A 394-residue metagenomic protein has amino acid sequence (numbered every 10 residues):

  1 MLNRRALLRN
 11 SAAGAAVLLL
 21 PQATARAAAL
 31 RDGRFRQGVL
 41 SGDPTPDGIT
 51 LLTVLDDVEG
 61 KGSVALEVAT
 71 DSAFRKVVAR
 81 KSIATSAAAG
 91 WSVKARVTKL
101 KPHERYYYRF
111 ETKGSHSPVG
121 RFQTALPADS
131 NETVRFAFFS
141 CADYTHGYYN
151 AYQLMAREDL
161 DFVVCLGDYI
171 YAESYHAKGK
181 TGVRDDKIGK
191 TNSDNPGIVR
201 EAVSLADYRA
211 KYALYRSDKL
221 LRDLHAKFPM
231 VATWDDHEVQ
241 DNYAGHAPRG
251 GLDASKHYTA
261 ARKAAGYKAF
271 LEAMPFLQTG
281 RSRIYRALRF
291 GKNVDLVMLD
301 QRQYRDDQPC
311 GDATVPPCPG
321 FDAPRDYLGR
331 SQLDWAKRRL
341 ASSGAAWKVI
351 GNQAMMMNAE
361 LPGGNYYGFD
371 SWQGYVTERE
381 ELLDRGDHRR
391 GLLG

Functional and structural regions predicted by a protein language model:
M1-A15: N-terminal secretory signal peptides and thylakoid transit peptides that target proteins across membranes
L2, R26-V93, L100-G394: Long, structured stretches of catalytic cores involved in phosphate-ester chemistry, encompassing
G14-A16, R26, R96: Terminal low-complexity, poorly structured segments
L20-T24: C-terminal segment of classical bacterial N-terminal signal peptides
